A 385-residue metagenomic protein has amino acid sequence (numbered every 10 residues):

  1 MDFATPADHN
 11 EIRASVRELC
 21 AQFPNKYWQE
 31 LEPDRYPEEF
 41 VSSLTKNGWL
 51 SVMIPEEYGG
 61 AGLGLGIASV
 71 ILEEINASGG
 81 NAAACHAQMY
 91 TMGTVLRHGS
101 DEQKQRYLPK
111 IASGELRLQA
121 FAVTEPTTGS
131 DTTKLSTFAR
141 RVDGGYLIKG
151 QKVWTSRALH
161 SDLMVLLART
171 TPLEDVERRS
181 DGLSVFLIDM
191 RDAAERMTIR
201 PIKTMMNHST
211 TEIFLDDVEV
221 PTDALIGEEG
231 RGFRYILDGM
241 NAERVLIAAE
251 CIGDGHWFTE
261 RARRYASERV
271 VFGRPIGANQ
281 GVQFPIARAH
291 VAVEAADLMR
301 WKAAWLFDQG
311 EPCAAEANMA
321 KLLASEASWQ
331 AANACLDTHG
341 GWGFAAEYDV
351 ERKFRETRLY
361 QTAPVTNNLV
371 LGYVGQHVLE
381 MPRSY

Functional and structural regions predicted by a protein language model:
M1-A82, Y90, H98-Q103, G114 (+4 more regions): Alpha-helical interface subdomain recognition
G48, S69-N76, L167-T170, L187-A193 (+1 more regions): Short Ser/Thr-interspersed hydrophobic loop/turn segments at strand-loop and sheet-helix junctions that line or gate
G114-V123, L167: A short, Trp-centered hydrophobic/proline-enriched beta-strand micro-motif
T128-D131, Y146: Hydrophobic, small-residue-rich alpha-helical packing segments that form membrane-like cores
T128-G129, V153-L159, T204-M205, A242-L246 (+1 more regions): Glycine-rich phosphate/pyrophosphate-binding beta-alpha loops
K134, R191-E219: Flexible, small-/acidic-enriched active-site or ligand-binding loops
G145, K149-R196: A short core secondary-structure module
D217-R234: Long, acidic (Asp/Glu-rich), low-complexity accessory segments flanking structured domains
